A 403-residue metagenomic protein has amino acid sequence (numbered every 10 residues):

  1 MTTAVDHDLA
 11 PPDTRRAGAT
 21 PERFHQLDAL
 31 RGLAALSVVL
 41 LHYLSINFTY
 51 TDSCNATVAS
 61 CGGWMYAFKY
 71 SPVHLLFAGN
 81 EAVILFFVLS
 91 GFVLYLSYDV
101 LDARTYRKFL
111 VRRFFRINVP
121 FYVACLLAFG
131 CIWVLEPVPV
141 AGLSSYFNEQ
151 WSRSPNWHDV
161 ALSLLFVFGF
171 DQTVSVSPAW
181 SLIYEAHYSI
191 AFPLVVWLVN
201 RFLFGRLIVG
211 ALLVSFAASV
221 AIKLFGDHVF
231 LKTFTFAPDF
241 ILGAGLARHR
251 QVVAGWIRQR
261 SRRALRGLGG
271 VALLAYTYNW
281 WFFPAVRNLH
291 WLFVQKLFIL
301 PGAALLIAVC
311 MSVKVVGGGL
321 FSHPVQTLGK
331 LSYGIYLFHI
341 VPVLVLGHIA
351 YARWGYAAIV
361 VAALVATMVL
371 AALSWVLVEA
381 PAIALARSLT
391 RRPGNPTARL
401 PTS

Functional and structural regions predicted by a protein language model:
E22-H25, Y70-V83, Q172-Y184, K223-L242 (+1 more regions): Interfacial loop-to-helix transition and helix-capping segments at the boundaries of transmembrane helices
H25-D99, N118-F121, L305, G329-S332 (+1 more regions): Functionally critical transmembrane alpha-helices in membrane proteins and complexes, commonly lining
L30, A34, N80-V83, S97-V138 (+9 more regions): Transmembrane alpha-helical segments and their boundary/interface "anchor" motifs in multi-pass integral membrane
L36-Y43, G130, L212-L224, G270-F282: Aromatic-anchored segments of alpha-helical transmembrane domains
N55-L75, I117-A186, A217-A218, L297-M311: Membrane-interface helix-loop-helix regions
N80, F240, G245, G267-A382: Alpha-helical transmembrane segments of multi-pass integral membrane proteins
A186-F216, A247-L265, Y351, T390: Solvent-exposed interhelical
S322-H323, A380-S403: Membrane-proximal cytoplasmic C-terminal regulatory module of class A 7TM GPCRs
